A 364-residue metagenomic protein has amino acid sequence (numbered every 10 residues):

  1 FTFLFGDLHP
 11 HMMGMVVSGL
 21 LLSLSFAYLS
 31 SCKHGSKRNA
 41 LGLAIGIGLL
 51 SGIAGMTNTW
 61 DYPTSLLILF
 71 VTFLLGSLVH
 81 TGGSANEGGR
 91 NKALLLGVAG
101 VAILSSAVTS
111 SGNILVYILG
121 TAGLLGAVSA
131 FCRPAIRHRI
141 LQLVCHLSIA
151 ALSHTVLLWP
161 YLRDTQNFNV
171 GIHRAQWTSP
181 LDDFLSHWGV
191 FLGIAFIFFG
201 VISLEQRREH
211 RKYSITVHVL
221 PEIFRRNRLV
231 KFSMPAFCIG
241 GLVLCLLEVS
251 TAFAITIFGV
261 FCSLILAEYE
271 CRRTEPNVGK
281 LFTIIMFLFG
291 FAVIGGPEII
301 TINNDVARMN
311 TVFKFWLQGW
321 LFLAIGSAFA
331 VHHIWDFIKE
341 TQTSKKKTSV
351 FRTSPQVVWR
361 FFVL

Functional and structural regions predicted by a protein language model:
T2-F3, A44-T57, G100-V108, G240-L244: Membrane-interface alpha helices of multi-pass inner-membrane proteins
P10-S23, V116-A127, T178-Y213, R225-E270 (+1 more regions): Alpha-helical transmembrane segments at the extracellular/periplasmic loop-to-helix junctions of multi-pass membrane
S25-S36, S65-A151, G171-L181, I197-R207 (+3 more regions): Perimembrane helix-loop-helix junctions
S31-L41, I136-R139, R208-V230, I265-F287 (+2 more regions): Membrane-interface helix-loop-helix junctions at transmembrane boundaries of multi-pass membrane enzymes, predominantly
C32-S51, G82, N86-G100, R139-L147 (+2 more regions): Short hydrophobic alpha-helices at membrane interfaces in multi-pass membrane enzymes
S65, M309-H333: Hydrophobic/aromatic-rich transmembrane helices and adjacent perimembrane loops
S105-S110, Y161-N167, V243-L247, C271 (+1 more regions): Juxtamembrane "helix-exit" motif on the non-cytosolic side of transmembrane helices
L143-T155, R228-G241, I334-L364: Signature aromatic-anchored transmembrane alpha helix within multi-pass, membrane-resident enzymes that catalyze glycan
